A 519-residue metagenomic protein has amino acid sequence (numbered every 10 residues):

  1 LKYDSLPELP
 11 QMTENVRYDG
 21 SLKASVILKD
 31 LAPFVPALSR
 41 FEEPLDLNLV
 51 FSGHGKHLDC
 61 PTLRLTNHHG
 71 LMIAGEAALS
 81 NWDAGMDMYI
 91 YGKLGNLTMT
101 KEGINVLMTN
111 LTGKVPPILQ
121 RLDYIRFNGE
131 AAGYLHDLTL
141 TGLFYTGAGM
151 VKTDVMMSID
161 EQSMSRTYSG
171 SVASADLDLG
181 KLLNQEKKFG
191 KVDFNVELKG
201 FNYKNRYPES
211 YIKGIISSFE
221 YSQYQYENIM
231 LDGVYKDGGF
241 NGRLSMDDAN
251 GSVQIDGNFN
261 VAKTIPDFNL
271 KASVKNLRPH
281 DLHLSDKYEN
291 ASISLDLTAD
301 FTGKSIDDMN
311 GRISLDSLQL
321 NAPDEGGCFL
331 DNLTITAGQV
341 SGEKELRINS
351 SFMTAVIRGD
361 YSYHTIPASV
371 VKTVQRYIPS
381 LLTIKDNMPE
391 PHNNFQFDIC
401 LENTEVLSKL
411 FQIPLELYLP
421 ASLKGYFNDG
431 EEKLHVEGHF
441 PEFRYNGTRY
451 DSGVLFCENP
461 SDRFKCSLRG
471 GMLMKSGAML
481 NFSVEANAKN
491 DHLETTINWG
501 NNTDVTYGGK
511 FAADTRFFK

Functional and structural regions predicted by a protein language model:
L1-K519: Interface amphipathic segments
